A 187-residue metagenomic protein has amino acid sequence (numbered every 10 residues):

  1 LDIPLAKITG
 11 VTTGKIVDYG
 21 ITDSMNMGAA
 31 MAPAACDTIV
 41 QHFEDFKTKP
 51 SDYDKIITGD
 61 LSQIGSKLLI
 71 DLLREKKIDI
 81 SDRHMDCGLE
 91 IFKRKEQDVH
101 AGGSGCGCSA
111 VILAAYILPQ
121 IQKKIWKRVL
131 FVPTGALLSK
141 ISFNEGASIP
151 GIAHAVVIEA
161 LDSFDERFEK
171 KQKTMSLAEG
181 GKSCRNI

Functional and structural regions predicted by a protein language model:
L1-D2, S104-K124: Active-site-proximal alpha-helical scaffold in enzymes
L1-V40, D45-T48, D82-E90, K95-D98 (+3 more regions): Condensing-enzyme catalytic core mediating Claisen C-C bond formation in acyl metabolism
A34-Q41, L68, I112, Y116-P119: Alpha-helical scaffold segments in soluble metabolic enzymes
V40-L69: Long, repeat-rich segments with strong aromatic
T58-I64, G107, T134-S139: Gly/Ser/Thr-rich loops at beta-strand to alpha-helix junctions that form or flank small-molecule/cofactor-binding
L61-K76, I141-I149: Short glycine/threonine-rich loop-to-helix capping motif typified by GTGT followed within a few residues by an Asp-Pro
I70, R74, I78-Q97, G105 (+1 more regions): N-terminal extracellular/periplasmic Venus flytrap/periplasmic-binding protein-like
K170-I187: Long, low-complexity, intrinsically disordered segments
